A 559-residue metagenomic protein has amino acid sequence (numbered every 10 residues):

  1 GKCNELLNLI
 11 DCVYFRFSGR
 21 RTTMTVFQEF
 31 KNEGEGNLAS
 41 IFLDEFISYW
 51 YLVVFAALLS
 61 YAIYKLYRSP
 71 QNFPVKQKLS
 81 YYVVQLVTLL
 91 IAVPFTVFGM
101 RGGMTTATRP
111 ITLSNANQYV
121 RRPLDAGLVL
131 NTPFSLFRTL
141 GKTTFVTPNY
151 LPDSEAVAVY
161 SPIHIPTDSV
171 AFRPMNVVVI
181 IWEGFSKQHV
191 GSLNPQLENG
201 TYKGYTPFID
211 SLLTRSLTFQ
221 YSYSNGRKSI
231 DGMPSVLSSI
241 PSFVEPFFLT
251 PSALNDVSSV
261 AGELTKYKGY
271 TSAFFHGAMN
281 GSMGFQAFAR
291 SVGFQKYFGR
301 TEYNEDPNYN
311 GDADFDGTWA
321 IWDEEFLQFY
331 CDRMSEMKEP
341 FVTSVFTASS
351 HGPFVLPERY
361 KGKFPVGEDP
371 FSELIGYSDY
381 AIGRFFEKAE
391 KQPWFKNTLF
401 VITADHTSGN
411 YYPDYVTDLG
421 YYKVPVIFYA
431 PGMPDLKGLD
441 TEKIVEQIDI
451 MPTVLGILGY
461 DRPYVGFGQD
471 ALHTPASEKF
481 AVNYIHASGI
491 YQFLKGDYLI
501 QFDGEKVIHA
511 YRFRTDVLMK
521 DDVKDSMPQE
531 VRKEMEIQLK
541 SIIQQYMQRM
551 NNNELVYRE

Functional and structural regions predicted by a protein language model:
G1-L130: Transmembrane and membrane-interface helices of multi-pass, inner-membrane envelope-modifying transferases
G1-L6, S169, K187, L518-M519: Short intrinsically disordered, low-complexity coil segments enriched in acidic
N4-L7, V179, V401, R512: Residue-level signal for helical boundary/lining positions with a hydrophobic bias
N8, F134-T139, S541-Q544: Short, hydrophobic/amphipathic alpha-helical patches that form generic packing surfaces within helical domains
E45-W50, Y360, V523-R532: Residue-level recognition of alpha-helix termini/interfacial anchor residues
A92, L136, Y557-E559: An exposure/low-complexity boundary signal
G102-V465, T474-K479: Soluble catalytic regions of membrane-associated enzymes that act on cell-envelope and secretory-pathway components
M433-E559: Membrane-interface soluble catalytic domains
